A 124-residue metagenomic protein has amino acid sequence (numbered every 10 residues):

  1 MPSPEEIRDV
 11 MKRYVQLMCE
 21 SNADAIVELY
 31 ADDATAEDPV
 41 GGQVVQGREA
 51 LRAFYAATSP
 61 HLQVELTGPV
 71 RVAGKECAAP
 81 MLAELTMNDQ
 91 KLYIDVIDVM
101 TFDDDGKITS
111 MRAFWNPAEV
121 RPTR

Functional and structural regions predicted by a protein language model:
M1-E28, D32, P122-R124: Short, low-complexity N-terminal intrinsically disordered segments enriched in polar/charged residues
M1-S3, R52-R124: A beta-strand edge to alpha-helix "cap/lid" segment located at domain peripheries
Y14-L17, E37, E65, E84: Alpha-helix C-capping/helix-to-loop hinge sites
V27, E37-D38, T67, M111: Short, hydrophobic secondary-structure boundary micro-motifs
T35-V44, A57-T58: A short gly/proline-enriched turn/hairpin at secondary-structure junctions
